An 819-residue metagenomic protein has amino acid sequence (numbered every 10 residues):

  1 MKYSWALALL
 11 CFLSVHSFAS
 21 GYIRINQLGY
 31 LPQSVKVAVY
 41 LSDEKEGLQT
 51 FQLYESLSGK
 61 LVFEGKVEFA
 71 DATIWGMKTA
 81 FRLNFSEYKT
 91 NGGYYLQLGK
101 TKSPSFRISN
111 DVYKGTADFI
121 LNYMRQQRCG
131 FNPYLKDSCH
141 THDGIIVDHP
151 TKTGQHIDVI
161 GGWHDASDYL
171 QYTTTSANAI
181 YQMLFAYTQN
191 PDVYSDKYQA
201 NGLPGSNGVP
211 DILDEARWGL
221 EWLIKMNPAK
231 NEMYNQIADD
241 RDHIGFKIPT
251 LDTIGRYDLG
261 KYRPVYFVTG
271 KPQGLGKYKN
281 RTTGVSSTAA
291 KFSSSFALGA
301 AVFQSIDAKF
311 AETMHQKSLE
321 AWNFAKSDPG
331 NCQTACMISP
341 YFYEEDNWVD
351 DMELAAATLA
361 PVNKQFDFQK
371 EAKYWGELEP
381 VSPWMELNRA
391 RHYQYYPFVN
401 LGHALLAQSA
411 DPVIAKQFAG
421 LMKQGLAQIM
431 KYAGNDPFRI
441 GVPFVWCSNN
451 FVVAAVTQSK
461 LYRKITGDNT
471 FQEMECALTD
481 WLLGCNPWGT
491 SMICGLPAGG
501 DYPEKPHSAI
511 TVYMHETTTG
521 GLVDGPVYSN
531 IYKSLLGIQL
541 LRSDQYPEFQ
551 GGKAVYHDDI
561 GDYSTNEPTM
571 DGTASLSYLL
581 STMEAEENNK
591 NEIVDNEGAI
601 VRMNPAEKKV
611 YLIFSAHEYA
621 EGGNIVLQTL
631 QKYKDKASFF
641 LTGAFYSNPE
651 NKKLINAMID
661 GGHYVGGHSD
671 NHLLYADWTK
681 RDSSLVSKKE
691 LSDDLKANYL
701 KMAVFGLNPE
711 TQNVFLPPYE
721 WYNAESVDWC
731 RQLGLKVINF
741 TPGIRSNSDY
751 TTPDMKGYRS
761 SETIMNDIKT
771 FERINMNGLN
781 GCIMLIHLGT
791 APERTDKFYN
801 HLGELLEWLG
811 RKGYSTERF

Functional and structural regions predicted by a protein language model:
A6-H16: Bacterial N-terminal signal peptides
S17-G21: Boundary at the C-terminal end of the N-terminal hydrophobic targeting segment
Q27-P104, N110, R125-Y181, F185-A186 (+6 more regions): Aromatic (Trp/Tyr) and acidic
N201-V209: Acidic, glycine-anchored loop motifs typical of Ca2+
I212-M233, I237: Carboxylate/His-rich catalytic cores and anion/metal-binding grooves
Y343-D346, V362, E379-S382, A616-G622 (+4 more regions): Acidic-and-aromatic substrate-binding clefts and catalytic sites of carbohydrate-active enzymes
E592-A676, K696-N713, K797: Active-site beta->alpha N-cap acidic-glycine motif
I625, P649-E650, H672-L785, G789-F819: Catalytic domains of cell-wall/extracellular-matrix polysaccharide-remodeling enzymes, centered on de-N-acetylation
